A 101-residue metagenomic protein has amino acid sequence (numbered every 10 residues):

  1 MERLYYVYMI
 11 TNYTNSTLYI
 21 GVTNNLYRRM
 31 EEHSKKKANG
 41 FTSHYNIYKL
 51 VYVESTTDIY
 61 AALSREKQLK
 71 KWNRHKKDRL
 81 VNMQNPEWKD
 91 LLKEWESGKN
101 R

Functional and structural regions predicted by a protein language model:
M1-N39, S43-V53, Y60-K67, M83-R101: GIY-YIG nuclease catalytic motif and its immediate N-terminal context
K70: Catalytic/regulatory signature loops of cyclic-dinucleotide turnover enzymes and related class III nucleotidyl cyclases
H75-V81: A short, polar/charged loop-to-alpha-helix boundary motif
